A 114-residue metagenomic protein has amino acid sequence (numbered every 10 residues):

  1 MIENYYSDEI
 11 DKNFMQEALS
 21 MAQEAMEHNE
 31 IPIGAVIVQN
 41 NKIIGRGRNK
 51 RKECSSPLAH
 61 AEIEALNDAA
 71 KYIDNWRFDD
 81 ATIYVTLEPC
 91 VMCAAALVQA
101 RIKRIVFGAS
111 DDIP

Functional and structural regions predicted by a protein language model:
M1-Y5: Enzymes that bind and transform nitrogen-containing heteroaromatic metabolites
Y6-H28: Short, basic/aromatic recognition patches
D8, K12, G45-P114: Zn2+-dependent cytidine deaminase-like catalytic core
A18, A22-A25, A35, A61 (+2 more regions): Small-residue (primarily alanine) positions within well-ordered alpha-helices, especially packing/interaction faces
N29-I33, D79: Short, basic and Ser/Thr-rich N-terminal targeting/leader segments
I33-N41: Short beta-strand scaffold segments in enzyme catalytic cores
